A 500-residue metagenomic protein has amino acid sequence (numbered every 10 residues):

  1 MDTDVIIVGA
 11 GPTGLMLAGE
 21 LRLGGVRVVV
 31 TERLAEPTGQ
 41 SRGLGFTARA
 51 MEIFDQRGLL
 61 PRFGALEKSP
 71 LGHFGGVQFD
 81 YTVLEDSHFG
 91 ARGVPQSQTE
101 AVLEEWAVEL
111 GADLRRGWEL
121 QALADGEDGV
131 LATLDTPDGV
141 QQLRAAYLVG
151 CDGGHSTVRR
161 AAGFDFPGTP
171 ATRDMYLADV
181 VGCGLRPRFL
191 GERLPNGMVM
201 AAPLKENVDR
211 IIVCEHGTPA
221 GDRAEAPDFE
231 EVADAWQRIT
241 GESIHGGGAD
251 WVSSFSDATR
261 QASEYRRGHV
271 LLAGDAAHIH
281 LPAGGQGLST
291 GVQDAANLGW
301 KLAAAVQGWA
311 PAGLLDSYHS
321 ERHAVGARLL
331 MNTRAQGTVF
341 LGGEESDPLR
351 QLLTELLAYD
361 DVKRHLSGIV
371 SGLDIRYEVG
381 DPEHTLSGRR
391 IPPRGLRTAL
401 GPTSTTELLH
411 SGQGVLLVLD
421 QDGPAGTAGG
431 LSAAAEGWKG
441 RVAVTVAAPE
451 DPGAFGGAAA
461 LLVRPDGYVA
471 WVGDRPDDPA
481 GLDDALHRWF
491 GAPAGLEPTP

Functional and structural regions predicted by a protein language model:
M1-R350, T354-D361, L496-P500: Core Rossmann-like FAD-binding/catalytic domain of the broad FAD-dependent monooxygenase superfamily
P187-R188, R223-A226, P424-G430, D478-G481: Short, conserved charged micro-motifs
F255-L272, A276-H278, G388-H410, P452-A454: FAD-binding beta-loop-beta segment adjacent to the flavin cofactor pocket
A277, A460-A470: Short, glycine-anchored, charge-dense loop/turn motifs used at functional sites
A304-G414, Q421-D422, A458, A470-D474 (+2 more regions): C-terminal helical "tail/cap" subdomain of flavin- and related membrane-associated enzymes
A399-P402, L408-A448: Basic, glycine-rich polyanion-binding accessory segments appended to enzymes
V446-G456: Thioredoxin-like thiol-disulfide oxidoreductase module
